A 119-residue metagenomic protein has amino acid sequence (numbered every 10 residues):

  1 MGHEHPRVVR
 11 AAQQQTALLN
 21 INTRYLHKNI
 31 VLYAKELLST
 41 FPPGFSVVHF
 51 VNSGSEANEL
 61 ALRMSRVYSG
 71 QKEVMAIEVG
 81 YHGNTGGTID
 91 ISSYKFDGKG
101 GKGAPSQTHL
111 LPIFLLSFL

Functional and structural regions predicted by a protein language model:
M1-S69: Glycine-rich loop-to-alpha-helix module at the N-terminal edge of alpha/beta enzyme cores
G2-R7, A11, A76, D90-S92 (+2 more regions): Glycine/GP-enriched mid-protein hinge/lid loop-to-helix segment characteristic of carbohydrate kinases
E4, E56, K72, H82-T85 (+1 more regions): Gly/Ser/Thr-rich beta-alpha loop segments that engage phosphate groups in nucleotides
T16-L18, L26, V74-A76, G98-K102: Glycine-rich loops and low-complexity Gly/Arg-rich segments that provide flexible linkers or classic glycine-based
S46-V47, K72-E73, Q107: Short acidic capping loops at alpha-helix termini that bridge into adjacent secondary structure
S53, I77-V79, I113: Cofactor-binding loop segments of dinucleotide-utilizing enzymes, especially the Rossmann-like FAD- and NAD(P)+-binding
L62, R66-T85: Conserved PLP-anchoring active-site segment centered on the Schiff-base-forming lysine
Y81-L119: PLP-dependent aminotransferase-class I/II
